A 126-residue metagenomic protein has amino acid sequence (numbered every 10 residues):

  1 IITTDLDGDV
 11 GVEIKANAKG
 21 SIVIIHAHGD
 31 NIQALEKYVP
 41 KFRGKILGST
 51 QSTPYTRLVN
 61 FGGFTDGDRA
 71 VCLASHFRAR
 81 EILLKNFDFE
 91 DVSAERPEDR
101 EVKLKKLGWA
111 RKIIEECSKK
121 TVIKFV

Functional and structural regions predicted by a protein language model:
I1, Y55, L84, K124-V126: Structured N-terminal alpha/beta-domain signature that marks small ligand/cofactor-binding or signaling modules
I1-F77: Acidic/Gly/His-enriched mid-domain segments of enzyme catalytic cores or analogous surface patches that mediate
A18-S21, R43-G44, R80-K85, R111 (+1 more regions): Solvent-exposed, well-ordered amphipathic alpha-helical segments that flank/support binding or catalytic loops
A70-L73, F77-E95: C-terminal folded domains that constitute the principal catalytic or ligand-binding module of multi-domain proteins
N86-V126: C-terminal functional extensions of proteins
